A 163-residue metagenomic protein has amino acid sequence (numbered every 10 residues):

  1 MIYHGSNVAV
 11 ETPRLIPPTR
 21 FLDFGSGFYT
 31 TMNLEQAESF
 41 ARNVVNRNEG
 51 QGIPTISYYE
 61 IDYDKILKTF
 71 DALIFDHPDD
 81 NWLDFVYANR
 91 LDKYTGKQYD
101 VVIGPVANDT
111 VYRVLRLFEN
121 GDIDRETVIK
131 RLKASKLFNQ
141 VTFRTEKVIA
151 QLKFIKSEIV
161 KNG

Functional and structural regions predicted by a protein language model:
M1-D23: Short aromatic-glycine-(Arg/Gly/Cys) micro-motifs in beta-strand/loop hairpins
I2-H4, Y29-T30, Y58-E60: Short, conserved beta-strand segments within well-ordered enzyme catalytic domains that often line or immediately flank
N7, F28, L34, Y63-K65: Short, flexible loop/turn elements at secondary-structure junctions
N7-V10, L34-F40, N120-D122: A short linear-motif detector with a strong N-terminal bias
R14, L22-D23, N43-G163: Conserved NAD+-utilizing ADP-ribose enzyme module
T19-V44: Extended catalytic/binding region for NAD+/ADP-ribose chemistry, centered on the ART fold
